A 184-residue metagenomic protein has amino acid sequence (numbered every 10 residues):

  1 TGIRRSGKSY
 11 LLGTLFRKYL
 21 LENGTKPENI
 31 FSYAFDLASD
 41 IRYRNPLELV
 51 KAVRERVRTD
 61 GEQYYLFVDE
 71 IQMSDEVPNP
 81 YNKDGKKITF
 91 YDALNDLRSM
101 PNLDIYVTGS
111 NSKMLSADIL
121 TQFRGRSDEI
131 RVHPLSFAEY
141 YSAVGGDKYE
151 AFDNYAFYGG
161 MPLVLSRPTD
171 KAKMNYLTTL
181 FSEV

Functional and structural regions predicted by a protein language model:
I3: P-loop (Walker A) phosphate-binding loop of NTP-binding proteins
G7: Conserved glycine(s) of the Walker
L11, L15: Hydrophobic positions on the alpha1 helix immediately C-terminal to the Walker A/P-loop
F31-Y64: Short glycine-rich substrate-engagement loop in P-loop NTPases that contacts/grips substrate
F67, D104-S110, R131, Y140: Structural recognition of the conserved hydrophobic beta-strand(s) that form the central parallel beta-sheet of P-loop
F67, Q72-Y106: Conserved Walker B catalytic segment
S112-D128, V144-G145: Short regulatory helix/loop adjacent to the ATP-binding pocket of P-loop NTPases
P134-V184: Interdomain hinge/linker elements that couple catalytic modules in large macromolecular machines
